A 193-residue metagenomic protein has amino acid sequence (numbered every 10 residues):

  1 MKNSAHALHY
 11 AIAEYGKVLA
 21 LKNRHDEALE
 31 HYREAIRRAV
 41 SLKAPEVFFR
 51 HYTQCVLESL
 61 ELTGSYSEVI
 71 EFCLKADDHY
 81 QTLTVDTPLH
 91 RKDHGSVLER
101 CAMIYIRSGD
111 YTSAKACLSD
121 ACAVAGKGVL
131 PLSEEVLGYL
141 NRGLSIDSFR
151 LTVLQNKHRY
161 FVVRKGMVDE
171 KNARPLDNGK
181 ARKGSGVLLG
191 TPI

Functional and structural regions predicted by a protein language model:
M1-N3, R38-E46, Q81-R91: Flexible helix-coil transition and linker loops at the boundaries of alpha-helical arrays
A7, P45-F48, Y52, S65-E68 (+3 more regions): Structural signature of alpha-solenoid helical repeat junctions
A7-E14, Q54-C55, S59, D93-M103 (+3 more regions): "A position-specific structural signal for the A-helix of alpha-solenoid helical repeats
K22, L60-T63, S108: Structural motif corresponding to the intra-repeat A-B loop/turn of tetratricopeptide repeats
E34-V40, L74-T82, L118-G126: Amphipathic alpha-helical segments of tetratricopeptide repeats
Y105-I106, T112-I193: Long, ordered, amphipathic alpha-helical scaffolds
